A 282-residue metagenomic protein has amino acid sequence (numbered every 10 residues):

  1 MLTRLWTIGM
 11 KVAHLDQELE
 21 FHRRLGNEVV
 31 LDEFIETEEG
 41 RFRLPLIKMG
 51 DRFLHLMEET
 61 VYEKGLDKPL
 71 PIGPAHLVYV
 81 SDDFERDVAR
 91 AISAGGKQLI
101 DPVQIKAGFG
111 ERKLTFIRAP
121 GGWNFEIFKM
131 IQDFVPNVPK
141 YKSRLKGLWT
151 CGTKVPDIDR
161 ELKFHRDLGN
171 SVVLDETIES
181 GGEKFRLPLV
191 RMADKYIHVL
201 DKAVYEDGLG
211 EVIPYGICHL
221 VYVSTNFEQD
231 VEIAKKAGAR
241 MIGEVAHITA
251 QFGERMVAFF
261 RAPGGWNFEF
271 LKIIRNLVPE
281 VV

Functional and structural regions predicted by a protein language model:
M1-L19, V30-L31, P74-L77, F128-L162 (+4 more regions): N-terminal beta-strand motif that seeds the catalytic metal site of vicinal oxygen chelate
M1-T3, G9-L54, S93, T153-I197 (+1 more regions): Core segments of cupin and vicinal oxygen chelate
R4-H14, P45-K48, G65-I92, K113-R118 (+5 more regions): Vicinal oxygen chelate
V29-V30, L54-L56, K64-G65, F125-I127 (+6 more regions): Short loop/beta submotifs within extracellular cysteine-rich repeat domains
D32-I35, V61, G65-P71, D101-V103 (+6 more regions): Short, tandemly repeated low-complexity microdomains enriched for cysteine and small residues
F34, V88, I92-R144, D175 (+3 more regions): Vicinal oxygen chelate
E38-E39, M57, A107-G108, G181-G182 (+1 more regions): Short secondary-structure capping/turn micro-motifs that flank functional sites
G50-L54, V61, F84, A193-I197 (+2 more regions): Short, charged/polar surface micro-motifs in flexible loops or helix N-caps
